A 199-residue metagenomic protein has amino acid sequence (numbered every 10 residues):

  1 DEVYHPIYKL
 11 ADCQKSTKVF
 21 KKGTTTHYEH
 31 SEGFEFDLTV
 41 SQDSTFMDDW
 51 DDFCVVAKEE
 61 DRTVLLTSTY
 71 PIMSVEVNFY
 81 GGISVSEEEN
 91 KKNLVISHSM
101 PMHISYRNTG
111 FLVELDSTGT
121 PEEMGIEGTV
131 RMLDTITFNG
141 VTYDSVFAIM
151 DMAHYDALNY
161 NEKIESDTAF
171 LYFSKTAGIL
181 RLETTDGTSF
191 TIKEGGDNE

Functional and structural regions predicted by a protein language model:
D1-E199: Conserved functional acidic sites
